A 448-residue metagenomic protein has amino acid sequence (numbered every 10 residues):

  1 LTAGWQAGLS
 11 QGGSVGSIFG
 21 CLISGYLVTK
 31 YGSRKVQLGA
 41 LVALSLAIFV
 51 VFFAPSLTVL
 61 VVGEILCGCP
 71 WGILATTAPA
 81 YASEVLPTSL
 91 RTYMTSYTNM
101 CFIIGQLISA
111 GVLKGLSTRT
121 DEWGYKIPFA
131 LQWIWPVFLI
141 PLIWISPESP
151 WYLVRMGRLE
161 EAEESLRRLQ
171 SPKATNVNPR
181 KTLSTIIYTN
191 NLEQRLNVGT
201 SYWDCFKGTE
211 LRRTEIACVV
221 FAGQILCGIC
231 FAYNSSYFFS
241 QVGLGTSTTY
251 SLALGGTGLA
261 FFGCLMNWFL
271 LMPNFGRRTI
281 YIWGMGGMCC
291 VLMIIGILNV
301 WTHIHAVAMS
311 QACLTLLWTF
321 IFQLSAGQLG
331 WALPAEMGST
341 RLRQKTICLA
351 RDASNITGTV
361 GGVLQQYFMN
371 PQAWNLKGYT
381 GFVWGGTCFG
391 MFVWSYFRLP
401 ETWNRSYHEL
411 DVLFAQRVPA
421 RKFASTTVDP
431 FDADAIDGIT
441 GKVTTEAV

Functional and structural regions predicted by a protein language model:
L1-R167, N191-V448: Alpha-helical transmembrane bundle of multi-pass membrane proteins
R168-T182: Short intracellular "coupling" helices and adjacent cytoplasmic loop segments at the cytosolic face of multi-pass
P179-L192: Cytosol/matrix-facing amphipathic helices and coiled-coil assembly/linker segments of eukaryotic membrane proteins
